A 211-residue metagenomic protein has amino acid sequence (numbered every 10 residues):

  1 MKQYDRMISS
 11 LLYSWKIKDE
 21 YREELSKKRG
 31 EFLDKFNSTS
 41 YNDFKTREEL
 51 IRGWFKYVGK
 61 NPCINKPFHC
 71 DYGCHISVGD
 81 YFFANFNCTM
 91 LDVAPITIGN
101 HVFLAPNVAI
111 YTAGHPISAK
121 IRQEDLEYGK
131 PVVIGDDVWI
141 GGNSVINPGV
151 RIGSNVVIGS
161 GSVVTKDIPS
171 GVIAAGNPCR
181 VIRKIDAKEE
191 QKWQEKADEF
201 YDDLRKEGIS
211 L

Functional and structural regions predicted by a protein language model:
M1-N61, C179-R183, A187-L211: Terminal amphipathic alpha-helical/low-complexity segments used for targeting or macromolecular assembly
L11, G142, S160-S162, N177: Gly/Ser/Thr-rich helix-start
Y41, F68-V78, F83-R151, N177-P178 (+2 more regions): Flexible, glycine/small-residue-enriched loop-and-beta-strand segment within the central core of proteins
L50, K66-H69: Arg/Lys-rich RNA-binding interfaces used to dock onto structured RNA substrates
G53, I76-V78, I168: Short, T/G/N/S-enriched strand-turn elements that build extracellular solenoid repeat scaffolds
C63, V133-G135, W139, R151 (+2 more regions): A generic "structured core" feature
P169-S170, A175-P178: Acidic, glycine-centered active-site loop in nucleotide-sugar glycosyltransferases
